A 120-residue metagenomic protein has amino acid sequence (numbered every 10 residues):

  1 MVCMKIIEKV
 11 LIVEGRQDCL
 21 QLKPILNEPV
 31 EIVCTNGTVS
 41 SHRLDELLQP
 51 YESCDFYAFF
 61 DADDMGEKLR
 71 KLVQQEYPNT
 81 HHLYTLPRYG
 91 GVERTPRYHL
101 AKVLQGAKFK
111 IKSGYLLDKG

Functional and structural regions predicted by a protein language model:
M1-L11: A short, flexible N-terminal coil/short beta segment enriched in small residues
K5, P24-L26, V30-G120: TOPRIM fold recognition
I12-E14, F60: Short beta-strand scaffold positions
D18: Conserved structured catalytic cores and adjacent interaction surfaces of nucleotide-binding/hydrolyzing enzymes
Q21: Calcium-regulated, polybasic anionic-phospholipid
